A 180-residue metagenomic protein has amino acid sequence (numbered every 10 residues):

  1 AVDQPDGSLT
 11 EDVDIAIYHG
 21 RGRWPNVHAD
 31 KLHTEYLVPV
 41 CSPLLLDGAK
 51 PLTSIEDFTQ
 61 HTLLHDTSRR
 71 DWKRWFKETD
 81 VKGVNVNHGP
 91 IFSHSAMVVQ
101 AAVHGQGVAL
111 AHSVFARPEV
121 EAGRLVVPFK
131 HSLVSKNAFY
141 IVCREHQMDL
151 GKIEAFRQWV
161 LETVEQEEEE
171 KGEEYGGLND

Functional and structural regions predicted by a protein language model:
A1-W24, E173-D180: Central regulatory/effector-binding core of bacterial HTH transcription factors
V2-D3, I17-R21, C41-P43, H94 (+1 more regions): Beta->alpha turn/N-cap motifs
S8-L9, F58, Q100-G105, V120 (+1 more regions): Hydrophobic residues within well-ordered alpha-helices
E11-Y18, L37, V103-V108: Alpha-to-beta junction loops
P25-L63: Flexible hinge/capping segments at coil-to-helix
T62-V81: Secondary-structure junction motif
V84-V127, V134, E165: Hydrophobic hinge/microswitch elements
S113-A122, S132-D180: C-terminal effector-binding regulatory domain of bacterial HTH transcription factors
